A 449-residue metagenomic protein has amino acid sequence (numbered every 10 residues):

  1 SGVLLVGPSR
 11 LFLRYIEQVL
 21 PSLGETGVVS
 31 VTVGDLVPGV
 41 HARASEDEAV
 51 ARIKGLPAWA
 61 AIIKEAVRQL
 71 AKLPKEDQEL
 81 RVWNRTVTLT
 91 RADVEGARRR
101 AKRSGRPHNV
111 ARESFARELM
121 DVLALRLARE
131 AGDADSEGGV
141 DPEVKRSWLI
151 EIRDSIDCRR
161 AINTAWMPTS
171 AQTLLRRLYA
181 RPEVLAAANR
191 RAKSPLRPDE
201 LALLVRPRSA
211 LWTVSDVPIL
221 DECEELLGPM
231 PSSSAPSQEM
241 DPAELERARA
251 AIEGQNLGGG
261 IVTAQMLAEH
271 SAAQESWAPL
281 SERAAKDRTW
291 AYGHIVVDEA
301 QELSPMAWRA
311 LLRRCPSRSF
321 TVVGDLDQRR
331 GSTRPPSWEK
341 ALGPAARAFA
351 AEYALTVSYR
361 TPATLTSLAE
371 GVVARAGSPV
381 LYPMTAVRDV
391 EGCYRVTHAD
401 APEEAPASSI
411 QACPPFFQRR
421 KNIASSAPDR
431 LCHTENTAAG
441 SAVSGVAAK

Functional and structural regions predicted by a protein language model:
G2-G7: Conserved SF1/SF2 helicase motif Ia
R10-P38, A42-A51, G228, A248 (+2 more regions): Conserved helicase motor core of SF1/SF2 NTP-dependent helicases
L11, K54, A58, S114 (+4 more regions): Charged, alpha-helix-enriched surfaces in structured cytosolic catalytic cores of large nucleotide-utilizing machines
E17, P21-G24, V67-A71, A124-A128 (+5 more regions): Hydrophobic/aromatic-lined pockets within catalytic cores
G24-R91, E118-V122, V443: Conserved P-loop NTPase-based nucleic-acid remodeling module centered on helicase motor cores
E79, T90-H294, S304-A307: Conserved helicase NTPase catalytic core signature
